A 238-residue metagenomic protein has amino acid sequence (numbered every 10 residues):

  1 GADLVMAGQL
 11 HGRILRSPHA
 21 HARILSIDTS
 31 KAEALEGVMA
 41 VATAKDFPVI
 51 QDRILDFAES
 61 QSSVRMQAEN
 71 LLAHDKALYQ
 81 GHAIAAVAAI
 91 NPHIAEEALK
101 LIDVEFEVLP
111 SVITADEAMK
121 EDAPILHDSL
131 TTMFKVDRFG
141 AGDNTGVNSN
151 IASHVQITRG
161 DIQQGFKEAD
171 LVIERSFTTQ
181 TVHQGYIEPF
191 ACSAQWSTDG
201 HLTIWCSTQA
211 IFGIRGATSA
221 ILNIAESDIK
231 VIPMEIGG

Functional and structural regions predicted by a protein language model:
G1-G238: Structural alpha/beta core scaffold segments of enzyme domains
